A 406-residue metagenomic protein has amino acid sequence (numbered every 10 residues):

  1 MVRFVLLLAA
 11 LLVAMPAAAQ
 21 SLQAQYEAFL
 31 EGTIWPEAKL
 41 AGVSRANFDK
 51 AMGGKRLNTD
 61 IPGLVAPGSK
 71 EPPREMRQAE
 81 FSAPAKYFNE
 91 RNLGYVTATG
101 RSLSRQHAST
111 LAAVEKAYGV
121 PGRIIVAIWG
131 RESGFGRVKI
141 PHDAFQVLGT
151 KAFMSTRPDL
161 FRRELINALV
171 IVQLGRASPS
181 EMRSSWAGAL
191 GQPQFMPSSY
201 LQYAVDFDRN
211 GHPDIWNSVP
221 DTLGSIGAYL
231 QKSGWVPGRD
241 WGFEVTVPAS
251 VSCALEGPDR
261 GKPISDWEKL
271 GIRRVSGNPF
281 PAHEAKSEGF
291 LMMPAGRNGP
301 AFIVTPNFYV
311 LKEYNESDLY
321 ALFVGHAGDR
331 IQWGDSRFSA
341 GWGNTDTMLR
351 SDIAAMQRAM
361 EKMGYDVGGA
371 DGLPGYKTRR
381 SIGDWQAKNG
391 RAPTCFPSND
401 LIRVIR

Functional and structural regions predicted by a protein language model:
F4-V13: Sec-dependent N-terminal signal peptides
A14-A18: N-terminal signal peptide c-region/cleavage motif recognized by signal peptidases
Q20-E115: An acidic, Gly/Ser/Thr/Pro-rich helix-cap/linker signature
E31-F48, G53-D60, K116-G119, G130-R137 (+10 more regions): Sec-exported extracytoplasmic/periplasmic mature domains
F48-P73, W129-S133, D143-Q146, E244-A249 (+2 more regions): Acidic helix-start/capping segments at beta-turn-to-alpha-helix junctions
R77-Q231, W241: Acidic/His-rich structured neighborhood in mature extracellular/periplasmic domains
A152-M154, N167-I171, L201, G257-R406: Cell-envelope/ECM-targeting effectors and their regulatory/trafficking segments
H212-E268: Ligand-binding pocket segment of bilobal, Venus flytrap-like solute-binding proteins
